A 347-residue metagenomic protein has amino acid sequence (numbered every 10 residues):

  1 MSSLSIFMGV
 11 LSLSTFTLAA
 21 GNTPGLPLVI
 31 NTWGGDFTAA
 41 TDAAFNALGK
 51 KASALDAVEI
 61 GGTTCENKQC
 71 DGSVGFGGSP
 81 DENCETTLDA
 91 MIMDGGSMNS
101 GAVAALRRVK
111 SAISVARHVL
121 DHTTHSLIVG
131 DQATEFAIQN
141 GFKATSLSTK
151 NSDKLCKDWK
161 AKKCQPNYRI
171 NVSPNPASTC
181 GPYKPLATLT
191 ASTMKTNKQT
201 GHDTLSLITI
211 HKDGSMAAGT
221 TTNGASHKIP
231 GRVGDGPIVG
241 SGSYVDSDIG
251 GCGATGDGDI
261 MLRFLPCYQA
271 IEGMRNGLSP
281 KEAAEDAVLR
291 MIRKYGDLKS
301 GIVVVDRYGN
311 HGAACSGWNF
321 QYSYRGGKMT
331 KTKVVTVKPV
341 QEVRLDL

Functional and structural regions predicted by a protein language model:
M1, V10-S12, K150, T190: Intrinsically disordered, low-complexity segments
M1-S3, L347: A positional/structural detector of protein chain ends, strongest at the extreme C-terminus and weakly at the extreme
S3-A19: Cleavable N-terminal signal peptides of Sec/SRP-targeted secreted and luminal proteins
L18-L347: Alpha/propeptide regions of enzymes that mature by internal proteolysis
